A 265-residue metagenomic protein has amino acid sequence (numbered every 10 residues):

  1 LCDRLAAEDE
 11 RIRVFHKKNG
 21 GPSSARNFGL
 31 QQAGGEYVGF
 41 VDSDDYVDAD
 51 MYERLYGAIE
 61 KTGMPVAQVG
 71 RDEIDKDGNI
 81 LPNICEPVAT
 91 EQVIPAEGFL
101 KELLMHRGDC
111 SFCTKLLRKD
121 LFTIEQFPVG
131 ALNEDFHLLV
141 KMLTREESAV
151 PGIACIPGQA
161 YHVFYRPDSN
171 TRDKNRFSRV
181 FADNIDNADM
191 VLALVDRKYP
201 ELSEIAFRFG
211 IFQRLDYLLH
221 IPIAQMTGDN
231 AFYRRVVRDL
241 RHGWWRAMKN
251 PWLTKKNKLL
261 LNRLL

Functional and structural regions predicted by a protein language model:
L1, K17-A33: Glycine-rich, basic loop-to-helix element that forms the pyrophosphate-binding segment of sugar-nucleotide handling
L1-H16: Acidic donor-binding segment of Leloir-type glycosyltransferases
V38: Short aromatic/hydrophobic "clamp" motif used to bind/position activated sugar donors
D42-Y46, P65: The conserved acidic donor/metal-binding loop of glycosyltransferases
D50-N83: Conserved donor NDP-sugar-binding/catalytic core segment of glycosyltransferases
M64, I223-L265: Membrane-interface aromatic/basic loop that binds lipid-linked glycans or pyrophosphate carriers, typified by
G70, E86-R107: Short, flexible, basic/aromatic active-site loop/helix in glycosyltransferases
E97-N184: Conserved nucleotide-sugar donor-binding catalytic segment
